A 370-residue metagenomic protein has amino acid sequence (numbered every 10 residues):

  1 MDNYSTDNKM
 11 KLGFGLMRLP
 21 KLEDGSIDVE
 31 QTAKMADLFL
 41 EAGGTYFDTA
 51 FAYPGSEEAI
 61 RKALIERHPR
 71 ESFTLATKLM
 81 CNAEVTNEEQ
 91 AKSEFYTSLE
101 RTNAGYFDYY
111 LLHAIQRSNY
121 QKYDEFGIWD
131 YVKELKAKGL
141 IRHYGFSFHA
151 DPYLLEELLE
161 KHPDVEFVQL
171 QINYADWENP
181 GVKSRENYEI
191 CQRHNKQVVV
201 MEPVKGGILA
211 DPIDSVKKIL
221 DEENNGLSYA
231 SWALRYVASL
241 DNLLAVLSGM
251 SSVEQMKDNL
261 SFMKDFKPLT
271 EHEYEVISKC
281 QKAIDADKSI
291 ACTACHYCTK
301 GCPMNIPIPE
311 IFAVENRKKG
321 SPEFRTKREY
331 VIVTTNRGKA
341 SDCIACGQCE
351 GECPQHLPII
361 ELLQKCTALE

Functional and structural regions predicted by a protein language model:
M1-F73, Y131, A137: N-terminal binding-site loop/beta-alpha segment at the start of enzyme catalytic domains that lines or forms
Y4-N8, E41, R61-T74, Y96-G105 (+3 more regions): Acidic (Asp/Glu)-rich catalytic clusters
M17-E30, K78-Q90, S118-Q121, S215-L227: Active-site mouth loops of central-metabolism enzymes
G25-F39, T86-N103, A150-E160, Y229-Y236: Short, acidic/polar
L99-Y120: Active-site groove signature of glycoside hydrolases
I115-T293, Y297-I306, E310-A313, P322-R328 (+2 more regions): Beta/alpha (TIM)-barrel catalytic core signal, keyed to glycine-rich beta->alpha loops juxtaposed to Asp/Glu that bind
I290-N305, K339-H356: Local cysteine-cluster metal-coordination motifs and their immediate loop/turn environment, predominantly Fe-S cluster
G320-Q348: Short Fe-S-cluster ligation motifs
